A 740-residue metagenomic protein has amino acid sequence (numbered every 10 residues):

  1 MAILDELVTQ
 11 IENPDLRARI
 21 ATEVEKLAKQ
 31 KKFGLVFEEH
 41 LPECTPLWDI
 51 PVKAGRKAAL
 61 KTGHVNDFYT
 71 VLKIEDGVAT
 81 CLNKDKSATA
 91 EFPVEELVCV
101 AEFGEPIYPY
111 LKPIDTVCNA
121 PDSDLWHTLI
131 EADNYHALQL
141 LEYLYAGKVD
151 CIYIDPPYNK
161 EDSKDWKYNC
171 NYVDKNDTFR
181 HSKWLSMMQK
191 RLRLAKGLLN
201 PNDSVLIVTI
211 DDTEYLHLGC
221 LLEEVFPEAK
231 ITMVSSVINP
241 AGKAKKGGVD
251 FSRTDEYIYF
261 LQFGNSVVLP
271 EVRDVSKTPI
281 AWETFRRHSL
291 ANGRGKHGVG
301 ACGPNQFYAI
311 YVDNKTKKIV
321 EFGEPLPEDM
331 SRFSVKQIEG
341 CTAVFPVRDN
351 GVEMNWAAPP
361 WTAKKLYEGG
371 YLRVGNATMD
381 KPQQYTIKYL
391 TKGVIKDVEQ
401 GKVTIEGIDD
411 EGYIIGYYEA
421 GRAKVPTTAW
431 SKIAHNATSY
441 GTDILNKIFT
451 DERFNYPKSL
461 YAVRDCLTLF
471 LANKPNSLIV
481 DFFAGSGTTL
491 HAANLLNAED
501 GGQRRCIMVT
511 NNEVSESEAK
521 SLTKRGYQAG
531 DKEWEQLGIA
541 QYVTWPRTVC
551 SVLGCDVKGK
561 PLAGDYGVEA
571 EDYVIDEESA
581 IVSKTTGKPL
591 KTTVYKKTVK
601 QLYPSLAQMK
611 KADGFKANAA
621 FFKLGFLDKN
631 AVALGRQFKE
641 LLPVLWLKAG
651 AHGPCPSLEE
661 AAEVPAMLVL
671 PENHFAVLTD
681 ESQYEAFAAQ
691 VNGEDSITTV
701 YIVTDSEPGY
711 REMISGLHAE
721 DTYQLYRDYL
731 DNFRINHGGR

Functional and structural regions predicted by a protein language model:
M1-P121, L125-H127, E142-A146, D150 (+5 more regions): Accessory, often C-terminal, charged low-complexity segments
I114-D124, Y168-N176, A437-D451: Short glycine/proline-rich turn/loop motifs
H136, Y158, E214, A484 (+1 more regions): Short, glycine/acidic-enriched loop or turn micro-motifs at the edges of active sites
Q139: Conserved Rossmann-fold cofactor-binding substructure of NAD(P)-dependent oxidoreductases
G147-K164, I479-A493, L641: Conserved proline-anchored active-site loop of SAM-dependent methyltransferases that bridges a beta-strand
D162-F179, S517: Aromatic- and acidic-residue-enriched carbohydrate-binding clefts of CAZyme catalytic domains
I448-Y461: Conserved SAM-binding loop and adjacent beta-strand
